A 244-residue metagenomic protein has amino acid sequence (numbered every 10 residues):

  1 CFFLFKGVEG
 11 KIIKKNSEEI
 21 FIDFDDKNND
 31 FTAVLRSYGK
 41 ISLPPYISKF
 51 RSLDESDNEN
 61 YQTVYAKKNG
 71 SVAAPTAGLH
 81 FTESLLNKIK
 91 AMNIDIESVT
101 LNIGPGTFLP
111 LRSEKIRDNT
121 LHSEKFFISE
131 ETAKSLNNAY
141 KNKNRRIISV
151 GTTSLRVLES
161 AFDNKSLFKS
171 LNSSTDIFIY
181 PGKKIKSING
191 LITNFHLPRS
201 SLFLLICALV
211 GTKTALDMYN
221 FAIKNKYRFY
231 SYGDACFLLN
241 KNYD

Functional and structural regions predicted by a protein language model:
C1-D244: Surface-exposed, charge/polar-rich loops and edge strands
